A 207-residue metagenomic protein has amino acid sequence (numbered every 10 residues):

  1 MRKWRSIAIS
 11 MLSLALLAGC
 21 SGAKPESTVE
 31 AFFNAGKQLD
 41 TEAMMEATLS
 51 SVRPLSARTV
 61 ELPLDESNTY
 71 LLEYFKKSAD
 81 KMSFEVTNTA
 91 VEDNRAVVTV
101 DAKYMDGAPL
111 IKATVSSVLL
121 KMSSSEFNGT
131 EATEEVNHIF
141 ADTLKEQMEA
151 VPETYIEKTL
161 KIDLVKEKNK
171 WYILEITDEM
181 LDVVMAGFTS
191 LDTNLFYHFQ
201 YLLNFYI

Functional and structural regions predicted by a protein language model:
M1-A8: Bacterial N-terminal signal peptides that target proteins for export
L16-G19: C-terminal motif of bacterial Sec signal peptides marking the signal peptidase cleavage site
S21-K24: Bacterial signal peptide processing site
A31-A47: Short acidic-aromatic low-complexity motifs
M45-S124: Short solvent-exposed beta->alpha transition segments
L72-K76, E134-Y155: Intrinsically disordered, low-complexity acidic Ser/Thr-rich regulatory segments
V118-E135, A150-L195: Short beta-strand edge/turn micro-motifs at domain boundaries
F205-I207: Short, solvent-exposed mixed-charge patches
